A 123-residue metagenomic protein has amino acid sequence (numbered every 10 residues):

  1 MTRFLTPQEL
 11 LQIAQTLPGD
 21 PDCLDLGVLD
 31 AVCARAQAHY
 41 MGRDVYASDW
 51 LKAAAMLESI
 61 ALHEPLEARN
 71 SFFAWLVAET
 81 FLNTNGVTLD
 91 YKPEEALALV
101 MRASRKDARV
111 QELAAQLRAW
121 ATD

Functional and structural regions predicted by a protein language model:
M1-D123: FIC/Doc superfamily catalytic core
